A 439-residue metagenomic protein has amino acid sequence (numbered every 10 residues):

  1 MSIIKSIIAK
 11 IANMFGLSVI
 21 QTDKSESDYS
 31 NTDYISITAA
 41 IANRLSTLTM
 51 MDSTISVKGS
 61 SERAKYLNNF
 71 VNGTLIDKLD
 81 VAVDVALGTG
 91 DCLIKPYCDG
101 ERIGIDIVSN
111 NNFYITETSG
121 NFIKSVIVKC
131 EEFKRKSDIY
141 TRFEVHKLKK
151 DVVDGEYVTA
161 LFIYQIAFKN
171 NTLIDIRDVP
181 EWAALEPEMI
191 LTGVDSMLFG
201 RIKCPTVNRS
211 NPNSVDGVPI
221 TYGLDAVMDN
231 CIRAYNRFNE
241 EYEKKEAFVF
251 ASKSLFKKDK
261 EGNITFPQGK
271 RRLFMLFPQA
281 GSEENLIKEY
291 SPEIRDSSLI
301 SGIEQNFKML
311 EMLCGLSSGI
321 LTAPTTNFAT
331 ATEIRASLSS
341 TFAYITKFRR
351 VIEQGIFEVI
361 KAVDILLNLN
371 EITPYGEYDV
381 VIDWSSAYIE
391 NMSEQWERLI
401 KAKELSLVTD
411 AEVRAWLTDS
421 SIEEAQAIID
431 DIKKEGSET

Functional and structural regions predicted by a protein language model:
M1-I123, C130: Extended, helix-rich architectural segments
I7, R63, V71-L79, A86 (+5 more regions): Short amphipathic alpha-helical segments
Q21-Y34, N43, P278-L313, A329-Q354 (+2 more regions): Extended, non-catalytic structural segments that build the interaction scaffolds of large macromolecular assemblies
A82-V83, Y97-C98, Y242-A251, I320-T325 (+3 more regions): Short coil/turn segments at secondary-structure boundaries
K95-G217: Extended, regular secondary-structure scaffolds
P180-A336, D379-I382: Extended, charged amphipathic alpha-helical segments
E358-V381, Q426-I429: A glycine-biased, small/acidic residue-tolerant capping/turn segment at secondary-structure junctions
L417-T439: Long, highly charged low-complexity segments enriched in Glu/Asp and Lys/Arg with interspersed Ser/Thr
